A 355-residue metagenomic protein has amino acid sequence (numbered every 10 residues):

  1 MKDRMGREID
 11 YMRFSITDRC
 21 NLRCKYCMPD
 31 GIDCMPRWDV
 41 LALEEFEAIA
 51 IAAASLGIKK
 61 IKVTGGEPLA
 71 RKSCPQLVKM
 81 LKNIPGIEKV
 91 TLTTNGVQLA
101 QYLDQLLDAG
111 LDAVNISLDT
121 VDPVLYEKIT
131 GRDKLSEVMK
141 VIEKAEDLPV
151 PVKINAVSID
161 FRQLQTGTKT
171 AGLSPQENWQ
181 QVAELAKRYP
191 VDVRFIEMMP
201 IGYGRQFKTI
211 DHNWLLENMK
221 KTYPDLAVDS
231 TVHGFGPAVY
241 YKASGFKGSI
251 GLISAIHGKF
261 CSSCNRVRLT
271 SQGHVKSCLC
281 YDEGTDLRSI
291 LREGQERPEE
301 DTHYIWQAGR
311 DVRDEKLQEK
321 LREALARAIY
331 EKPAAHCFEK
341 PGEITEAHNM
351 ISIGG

Functional and structural regions predicted by a protein language model:
M1-Y11, Q181, K187-R188, M198-G355: Auxiliary Fe-S-binding modules of radical SAM enzymes
R4-L43, L56: Canonical Radical SAM [4Fe-4S] cluster-binding loop centered on the CxxxCxxC motif and its immediate flanking residues
I16, C20, V63, L92 (+1 more regions): Conserved, mostly hydrophobic/aromatic
L22, P123-V124, K259, T285: Glycine-centered loop/turn positions within well-structured domains that cap or flank conserved ligand/cofactor-binding
I32-P36, D122-I129, G202-Q206, D286-R288: A short acidic, helix-capping loop that chelates divalent metal ions and anchors anionic groups
V40-V63, A70-D192: Radical SAM/AdoMet-radical enzyme domain recognition
